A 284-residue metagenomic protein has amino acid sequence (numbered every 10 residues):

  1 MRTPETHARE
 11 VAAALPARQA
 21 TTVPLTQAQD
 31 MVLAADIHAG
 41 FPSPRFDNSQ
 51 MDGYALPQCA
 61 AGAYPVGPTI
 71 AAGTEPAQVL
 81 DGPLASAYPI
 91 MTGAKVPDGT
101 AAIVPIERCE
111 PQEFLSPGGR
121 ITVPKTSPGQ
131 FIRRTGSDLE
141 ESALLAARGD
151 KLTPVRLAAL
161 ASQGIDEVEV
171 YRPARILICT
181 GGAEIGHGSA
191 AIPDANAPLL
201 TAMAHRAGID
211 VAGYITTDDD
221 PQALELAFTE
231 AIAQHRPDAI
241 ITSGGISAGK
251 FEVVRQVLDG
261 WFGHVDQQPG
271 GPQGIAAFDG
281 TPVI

Functional and structural regions predicted by a protein language model:
M1-D166: Phosphate-interaction motifs
M1-V11, N196, L200-A204, A212 (+2 more regions): N-terminal intrinsically disordered, low-complexity, charge/repeat-rich segments that act as generic
Y54-L56, D81-G82, I185, A231 (+1 more regions): Alpha-helix C-terminal capping segments
G93-K95, A183-E184, G244-F251: Short glycine-rich anion-binding loops that position phosphate/pyrophosphate groups of nucleotides and phosphorylated
P97, I103, P111, I185-G186 (+2 more regions): Short gly/pro/ser/thr-enriched loop/turn and capping motifs at secondary-structure boundaries
A101-A102, A190, E252-Q256: Short amphipathic alpha-helical segments
F131-T242: Phosphate-binding glycine-rich loops and their immediate beta-loop-alpha structural context
R236, F251-I284: Proline/glycine-rich low-complexity loops and linkers
